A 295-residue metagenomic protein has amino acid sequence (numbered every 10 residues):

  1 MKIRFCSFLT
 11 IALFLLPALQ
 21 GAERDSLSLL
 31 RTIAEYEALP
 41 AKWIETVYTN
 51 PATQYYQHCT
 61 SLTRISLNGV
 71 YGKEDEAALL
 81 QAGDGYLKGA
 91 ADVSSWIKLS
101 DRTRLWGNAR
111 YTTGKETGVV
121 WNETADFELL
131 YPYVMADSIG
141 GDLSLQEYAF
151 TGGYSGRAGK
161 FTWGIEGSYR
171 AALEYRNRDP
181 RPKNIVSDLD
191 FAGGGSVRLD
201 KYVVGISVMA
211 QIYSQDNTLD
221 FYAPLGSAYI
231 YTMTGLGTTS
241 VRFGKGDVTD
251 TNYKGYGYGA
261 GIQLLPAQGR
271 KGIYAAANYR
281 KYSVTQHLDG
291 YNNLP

Functional and structural regions predicted by a protein language model:
G21-T117: N-terminal, post-signal peptide beta-strand-biased segments of exported outer-membrane/organellar beta-barrel and other
C59, V119-M135, L225-R242: Surface-exposed loop/turn segments flanking beta-strands in extracellular/periplasmic regions
C59-I65, D101-G107, G159-I165, D200-I206 (+1 more regions): Outer-envelope beta-barrel architecture signal
T63-Y71, G107-T113, I165-A171, I206-I212 (+1 more regions): Transmembrane beta-barrel strands of outer-membrane/channel proteins
D75-A82, G118-T124, Y175-K183, N217-A223 (+1 more regions): Outer-membrane beta-barrel translocator domains and adjoining extracellular loop/strand segments of Gram-negative
G85-A91, S144-F150, P180-L189, K254-A260: Residues that define the transmembrane beta-barrel architecture of outer-membrane proteins
A91-I97, F150-G156, F191-V197, A260-P266: Residues on the lipid-exposed face of transmembrane beta-strands in outer-membrane beta-barrel proteins
G244-P295: Long, internal scaffold/assembly segments composed of regular secondary structure
